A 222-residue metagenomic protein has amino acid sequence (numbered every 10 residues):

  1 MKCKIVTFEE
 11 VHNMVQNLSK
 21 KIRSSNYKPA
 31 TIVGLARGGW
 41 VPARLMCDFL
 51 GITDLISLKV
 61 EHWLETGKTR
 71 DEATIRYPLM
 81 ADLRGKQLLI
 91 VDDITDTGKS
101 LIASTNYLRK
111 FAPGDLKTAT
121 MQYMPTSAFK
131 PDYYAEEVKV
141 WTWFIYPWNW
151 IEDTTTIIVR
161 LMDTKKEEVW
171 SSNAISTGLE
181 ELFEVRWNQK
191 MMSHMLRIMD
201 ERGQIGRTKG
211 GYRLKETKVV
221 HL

Functional and structural regions predicted by a protein language model:
M1-L222: PRPP-associated nucleotide enzymes
